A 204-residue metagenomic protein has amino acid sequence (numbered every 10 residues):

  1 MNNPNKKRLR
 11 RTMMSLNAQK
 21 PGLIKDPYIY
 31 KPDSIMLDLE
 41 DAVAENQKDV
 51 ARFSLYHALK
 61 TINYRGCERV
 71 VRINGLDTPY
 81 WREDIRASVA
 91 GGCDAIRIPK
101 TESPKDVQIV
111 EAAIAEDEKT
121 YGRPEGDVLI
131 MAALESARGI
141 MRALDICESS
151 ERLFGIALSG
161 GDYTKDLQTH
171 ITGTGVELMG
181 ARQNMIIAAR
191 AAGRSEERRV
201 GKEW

Functional and structural regions predicted by a protein language model:
M1-K202: Expand to "…catalyze enediolate/carbanion chemistry for C-C bond making/breaking, isomerization, decarboxylation
